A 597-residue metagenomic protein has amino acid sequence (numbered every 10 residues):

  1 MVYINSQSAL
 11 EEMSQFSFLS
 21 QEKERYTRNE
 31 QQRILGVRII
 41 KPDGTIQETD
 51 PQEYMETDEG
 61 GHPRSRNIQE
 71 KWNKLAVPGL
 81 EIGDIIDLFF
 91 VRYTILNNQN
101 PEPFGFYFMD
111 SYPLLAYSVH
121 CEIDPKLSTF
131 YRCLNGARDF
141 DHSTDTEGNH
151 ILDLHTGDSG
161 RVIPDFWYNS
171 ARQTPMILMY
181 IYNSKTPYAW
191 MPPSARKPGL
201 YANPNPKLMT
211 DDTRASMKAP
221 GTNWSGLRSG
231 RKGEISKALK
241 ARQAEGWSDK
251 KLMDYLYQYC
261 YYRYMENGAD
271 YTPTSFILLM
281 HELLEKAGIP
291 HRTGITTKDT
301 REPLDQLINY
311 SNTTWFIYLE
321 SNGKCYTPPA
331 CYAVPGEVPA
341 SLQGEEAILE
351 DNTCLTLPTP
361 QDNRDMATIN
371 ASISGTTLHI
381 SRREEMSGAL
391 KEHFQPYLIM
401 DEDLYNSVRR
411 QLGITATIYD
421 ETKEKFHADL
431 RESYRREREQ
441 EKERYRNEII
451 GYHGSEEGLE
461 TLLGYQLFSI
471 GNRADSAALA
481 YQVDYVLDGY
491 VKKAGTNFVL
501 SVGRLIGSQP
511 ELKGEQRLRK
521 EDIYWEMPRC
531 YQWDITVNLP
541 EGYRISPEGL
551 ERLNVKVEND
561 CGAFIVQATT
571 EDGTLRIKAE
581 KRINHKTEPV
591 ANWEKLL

Functional and structural regions predicted by a protein language model:
V2-N29, N73: Ligand-binding face of N-terminal immunoglobulin V-set domains in extracellular IgSF glycoproteins
A9-F18, E70, G79-A137, F394-I414 (+1 more regions): Surface-exposed, acidic/Ser/Thr-rich flexible loop segments
L35-Y107, G136-M179, K185, R431-N497: A surface-exposed beta-strand-loop module
L80, P113, S229, G246-D254 (+5 more regions): Conserved structured core elements
T94-N98, P103, M109-D110, S118-Y264 (+2 more regions): Secretory-pathway-linked proteins and extracytosolic
Y259, T274-L355: Hydrophobic/aromatic-rich core segments of domains that either
Y264-N267, E285-R301, M527, Y543-G549: Short, well-structured beta-strand/strand-turn elements
N352-D475, A480-V483: Long hydrophobic segments that form regular secondary structure
